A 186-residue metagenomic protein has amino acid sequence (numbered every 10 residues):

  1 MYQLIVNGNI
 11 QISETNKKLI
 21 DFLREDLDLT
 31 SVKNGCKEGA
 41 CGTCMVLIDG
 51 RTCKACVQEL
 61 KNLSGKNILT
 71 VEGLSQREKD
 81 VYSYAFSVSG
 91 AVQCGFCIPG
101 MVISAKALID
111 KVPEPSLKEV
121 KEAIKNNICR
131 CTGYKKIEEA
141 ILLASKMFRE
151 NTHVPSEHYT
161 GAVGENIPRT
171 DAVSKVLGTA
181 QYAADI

Functional and structural regions predicted by a protein language model:
M1-P155, G161-L177: Signature of N-terminal electron-transfer/Fe-S-associated modules in redox systems
A183-I186: N-terminal plug
